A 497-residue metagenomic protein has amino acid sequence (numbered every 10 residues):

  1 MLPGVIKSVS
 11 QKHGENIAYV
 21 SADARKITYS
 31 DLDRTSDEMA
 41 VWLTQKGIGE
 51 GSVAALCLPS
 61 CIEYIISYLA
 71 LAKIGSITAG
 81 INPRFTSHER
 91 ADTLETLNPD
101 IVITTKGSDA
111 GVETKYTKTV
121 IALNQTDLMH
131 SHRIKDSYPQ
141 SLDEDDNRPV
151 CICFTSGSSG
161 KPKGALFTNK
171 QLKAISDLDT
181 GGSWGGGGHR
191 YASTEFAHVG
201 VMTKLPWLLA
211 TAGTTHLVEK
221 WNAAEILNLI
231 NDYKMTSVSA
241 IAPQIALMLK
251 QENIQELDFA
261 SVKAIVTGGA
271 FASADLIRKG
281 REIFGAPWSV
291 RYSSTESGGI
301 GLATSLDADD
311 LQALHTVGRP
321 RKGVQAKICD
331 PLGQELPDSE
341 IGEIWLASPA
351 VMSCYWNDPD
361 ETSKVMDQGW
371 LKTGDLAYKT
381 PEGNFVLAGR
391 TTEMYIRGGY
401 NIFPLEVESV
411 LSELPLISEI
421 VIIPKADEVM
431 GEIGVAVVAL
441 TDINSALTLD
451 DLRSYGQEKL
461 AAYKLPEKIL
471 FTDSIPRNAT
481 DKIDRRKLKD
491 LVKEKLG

Functional and structural regions predicted by a protein language model:
G14-E15, K135-F154, K161, S183-H189: Conserved pre-ATP/AMP-binding loop-to-beta segment of ANL
E15-C61, I65-L69, T86-A91: Conserved AMP-binding/adenylate-forming core of the ANL superfamily
T28-S30, V150-A174: Conserved AMP-binding A3 loop
D33-E38, D146, A165-G186, S193 (+2 more regions): Conserved structural elements of the adenylate-forming
V102, V238, S348, S353-C354 (+4 more regions): AMP-binding/adenylate-forming catalytic core of the ANL superfamily
K173-H189, A197-S237, K250-Q251: Conserved AMP-binding/adenylation subdomain of ANL enzymes
A210, M235-S239, L249-Q312, Q325: Gly/Ser/Thr-rich phosphate-binding loop
R319-G323, L332-V365, I402: Conserved ATP/PPi-binding loop(s) of AMP-dependent carboxylate-activating enzymes
